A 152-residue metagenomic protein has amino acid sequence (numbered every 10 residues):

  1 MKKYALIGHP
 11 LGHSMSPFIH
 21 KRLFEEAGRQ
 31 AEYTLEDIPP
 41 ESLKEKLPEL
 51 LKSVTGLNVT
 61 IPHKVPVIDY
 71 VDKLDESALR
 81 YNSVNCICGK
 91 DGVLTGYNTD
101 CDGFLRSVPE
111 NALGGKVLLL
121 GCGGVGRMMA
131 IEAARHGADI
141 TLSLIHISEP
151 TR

Functional and structural regions predicted by a protein language model:
M1, L113-K116: Phosphate-coordination loops involved in phosphoryl transfer and adenosine-cofactor binding
K2-E110: Phosphate/diphosphate ligand-binding glycine-rich loop within oxidoreductases
G8, N98-C101, V108, G115-A134: Glycine-rich adenosine-cofactor-binding loop
A31-Y33, V117, I140: Hydrophobic anchor at the start of a short beta-strand that flanks the dinucleotide cofactor-binding loop
L43, L118-L120, P150: Generic leucine side-chain signal with a strong bias for well-ordered alpha-helical environments
R135-D139: Conserved S-adenosyl-L-methionine
L142-R152: Residue-level detector of conserved catalytic or cofactor/ligand-binding positions in enzyme active sites
